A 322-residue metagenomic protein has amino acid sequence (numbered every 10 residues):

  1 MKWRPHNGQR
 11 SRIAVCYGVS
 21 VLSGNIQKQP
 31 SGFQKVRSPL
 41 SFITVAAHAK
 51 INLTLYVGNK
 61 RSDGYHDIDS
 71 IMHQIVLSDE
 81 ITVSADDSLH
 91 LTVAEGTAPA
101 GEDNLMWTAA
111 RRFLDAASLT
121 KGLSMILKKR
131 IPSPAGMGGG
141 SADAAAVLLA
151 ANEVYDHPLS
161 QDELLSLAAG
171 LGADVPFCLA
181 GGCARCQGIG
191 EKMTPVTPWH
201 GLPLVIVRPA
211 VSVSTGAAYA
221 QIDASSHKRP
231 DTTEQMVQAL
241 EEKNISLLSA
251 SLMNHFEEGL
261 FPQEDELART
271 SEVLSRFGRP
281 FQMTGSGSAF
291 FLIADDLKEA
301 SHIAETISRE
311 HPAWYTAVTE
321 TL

Functional and structural regions predicted by a protein language model:
H6: Detector for the Zn2+-coordinating histidines of canonical Cys2His2
A14, L22-I26, P30-A135, E153 (+3 more regions): ATP-binding N-lobe of GHMP and related small-molecule kinases
S38-T44, D296-L322: Conserved glycine-rich phosphate/nucleotide-binding loop and adjacent Mg2+-coordinating catalytic segment
L53, I81, M106, G140 (+4 more regions): Residue-level signal for inorganic ion chemistry
G122, A144, L148-R185: Contiguous, small/hydrophobic- and glycine-enriched helical/loop subdomains that border and often "cap" functional
I126-Y155, A173, P280-A294: Glycine/serine-rich anion-binding loops at beta->alpha junctions that coordinate negatively charged ligand groups
A180, R185-P280, D295, E305 (+1 more regions): Conserved, helical-rich catalytic subdomain that frames metal- and/or nucleotide-binding sites in enzyme alpha/beta
